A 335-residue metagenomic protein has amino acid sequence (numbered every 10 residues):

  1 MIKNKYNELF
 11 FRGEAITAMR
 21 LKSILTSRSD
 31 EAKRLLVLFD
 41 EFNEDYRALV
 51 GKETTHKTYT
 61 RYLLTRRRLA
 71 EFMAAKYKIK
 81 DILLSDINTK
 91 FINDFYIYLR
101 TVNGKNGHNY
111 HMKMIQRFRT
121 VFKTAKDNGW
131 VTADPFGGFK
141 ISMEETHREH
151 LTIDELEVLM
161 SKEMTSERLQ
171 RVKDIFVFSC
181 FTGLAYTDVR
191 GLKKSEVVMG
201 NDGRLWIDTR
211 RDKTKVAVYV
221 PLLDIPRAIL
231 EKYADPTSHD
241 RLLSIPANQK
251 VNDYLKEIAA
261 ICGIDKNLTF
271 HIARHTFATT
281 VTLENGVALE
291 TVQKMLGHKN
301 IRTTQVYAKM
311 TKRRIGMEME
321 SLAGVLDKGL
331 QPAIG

Functional and structural regions predicted by a protein language model:
M1-E53: N-terminal helical hairpins
K57, L64-A75, I82, K90 (+2 more regions): N-terminal DNA-binding recognition helix of tyrosine site-specific recombinases/integrases
H108, M112-M114, V131, P135-Y186 (+2 more regions): Basic, Lys/Arg- and aromatic-enriched nucleic-acid-binding interface segment
E145, R211-E231, P236-E257: C-terminal catalytic core of Y-nucleophile DNA break-rejoin enzymes
T146-E149, E155, G191-I229: Conserved tyrosine-mediated DNA breakage-rejoining catalytic core shared by Y-recombinases
H150, R211-K215, N248, L296-G297 (+1 more regions): Catalytic-site neighborhood detector that most strongly recognizes the C-terminal catalytic loop/helix of tyrosine
V177, F181, T187-D188, E257 (+2 more regions): C-terminal catalytic core of tyrosine-transesterase DNA break-rejoin enzymes
L322-G335: C-terminal secondary-structure termini that scaffold catalytic or DNA-interacting sites
